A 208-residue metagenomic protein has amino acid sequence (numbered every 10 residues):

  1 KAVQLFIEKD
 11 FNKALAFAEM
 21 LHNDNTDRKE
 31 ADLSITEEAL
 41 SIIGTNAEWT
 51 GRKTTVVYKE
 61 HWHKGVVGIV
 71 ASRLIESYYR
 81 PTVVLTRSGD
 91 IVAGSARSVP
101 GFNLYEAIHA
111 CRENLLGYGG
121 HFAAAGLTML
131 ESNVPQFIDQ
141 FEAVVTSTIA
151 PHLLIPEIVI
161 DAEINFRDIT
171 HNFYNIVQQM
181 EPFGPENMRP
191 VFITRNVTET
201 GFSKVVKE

Functional and structural regions predicted by a protein language model:
K1-S132: Hydrophobic helix-and-loop "lid/oligomerization" segment in the mid-to-C-terminal part of catalytic domains
E19-H22, E142, Q178: Short amphipathic alpha-helical surface patches that mediate protein-protein
A39-I42, G68-A71, C111, V145-T146 (+2 more regions): Glycine-rich, charged/polar anion/phosphate-binding loops that engage phosphate groups from diverse ligands
V67-I69, I138, H171-Y174: Conserved strand-to-helix beginnings and helix N-cap segments that scaffold or border functional pockets
R112-G117, V144-A150: A common structural junction motif
N133-F137: OB-fold single-stranded nucleic acid-binding module
T146-E208: A contiguous loop/helix-start segment that scaffolds small-molecule binding in enzyme catalytic cores
